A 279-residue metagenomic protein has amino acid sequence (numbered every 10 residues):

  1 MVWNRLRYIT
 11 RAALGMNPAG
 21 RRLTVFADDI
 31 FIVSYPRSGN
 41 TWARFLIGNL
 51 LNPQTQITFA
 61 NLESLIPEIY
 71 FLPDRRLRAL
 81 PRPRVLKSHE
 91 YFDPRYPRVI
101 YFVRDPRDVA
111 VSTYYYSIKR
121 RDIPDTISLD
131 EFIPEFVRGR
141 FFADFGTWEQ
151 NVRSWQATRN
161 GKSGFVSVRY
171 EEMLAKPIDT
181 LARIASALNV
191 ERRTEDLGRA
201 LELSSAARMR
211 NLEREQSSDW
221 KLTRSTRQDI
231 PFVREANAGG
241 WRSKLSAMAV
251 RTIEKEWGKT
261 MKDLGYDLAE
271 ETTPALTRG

Functional and structural regions predicted by a protein language model:
M1-V168, E195, R227, F232-G279: PAPS-dependent sulfotransferase catalytic domain
G39-P53, S167-R192, A200, R208-N211: PAPS/PAP-binding and catalytic site of the sulfotransferase fold
L201-S204, W257: A general structural motif at alpha-helix termini
L203-D229: Short acidic/His-enriched helical or mixed secondary-structure segments at domain edges of catalytic enzymes and some
